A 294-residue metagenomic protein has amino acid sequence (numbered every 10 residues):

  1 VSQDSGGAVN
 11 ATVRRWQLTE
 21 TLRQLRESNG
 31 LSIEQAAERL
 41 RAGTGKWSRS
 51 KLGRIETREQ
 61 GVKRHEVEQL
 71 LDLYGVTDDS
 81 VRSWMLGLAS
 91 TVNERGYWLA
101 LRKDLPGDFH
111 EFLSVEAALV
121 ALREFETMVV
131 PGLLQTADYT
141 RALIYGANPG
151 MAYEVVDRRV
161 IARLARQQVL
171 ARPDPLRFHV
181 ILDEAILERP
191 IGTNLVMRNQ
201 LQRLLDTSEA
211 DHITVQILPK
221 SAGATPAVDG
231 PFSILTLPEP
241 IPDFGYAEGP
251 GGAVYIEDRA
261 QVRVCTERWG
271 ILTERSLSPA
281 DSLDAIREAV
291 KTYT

Functional and structural regions predicted by a protein language model:
S2-Q24, S28, E34-E38, G61-E188 (+2 more regions): Interdomain hinge/linker segments and adjacent boundary elements that couple functional modules
R15, Q60, T193, M197: Charged, low-complexity surface patches
E20, S50-G53, E267: Positions in alpha-helical segments
G30-G53: Short alpha-helical DNA-recognition segment
A42-G43, G87, A224: Short secondary-structure capping/turn micro-motifs that flank functional sites
A171-D174, I181, I191-T294: C-terminal regulatory/effector modules of DNA-binding transcriptional regulators
